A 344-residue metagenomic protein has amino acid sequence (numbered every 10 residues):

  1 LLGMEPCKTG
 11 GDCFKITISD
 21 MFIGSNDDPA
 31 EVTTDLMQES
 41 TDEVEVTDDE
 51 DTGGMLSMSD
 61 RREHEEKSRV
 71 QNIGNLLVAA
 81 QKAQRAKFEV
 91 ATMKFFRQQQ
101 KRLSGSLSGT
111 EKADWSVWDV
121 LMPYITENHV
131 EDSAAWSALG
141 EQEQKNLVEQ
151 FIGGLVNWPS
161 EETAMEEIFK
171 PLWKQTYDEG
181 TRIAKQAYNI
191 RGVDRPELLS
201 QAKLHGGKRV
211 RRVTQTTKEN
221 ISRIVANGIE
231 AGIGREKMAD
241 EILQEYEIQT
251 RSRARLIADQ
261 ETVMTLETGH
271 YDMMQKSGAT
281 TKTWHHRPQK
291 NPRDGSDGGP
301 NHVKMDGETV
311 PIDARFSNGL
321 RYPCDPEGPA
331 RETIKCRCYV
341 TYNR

Functional and structural regions predicted by a protein language model:
L1, T216, N220, I224-G228 (+4 more regions): Generic, well-ordered alpha-helical scaffold segments in large soluble proteins
L1-M4, V193, T216, I233-G234 (+4 more regions): Short coil/turn linker and secondary-structure boundary residues
L1-P29, A330-V340: Charged substrate- and nucleic-acid-binding regions of tRNA-handling and nucleotidyl-transfer enzymes, centered on
E5-T9, E245-S252: Short, basic interhelical loop/turn and adjoining N-cap of the next helix at nucleic-acid- or acidic-partner-contacting
I16-S19, Y246, L320-R321: Short secondary-structure boundary/hinge segments and terminal tails
E31-Q249, N343-R344: N-terminal leader/targeting and assembly helices and adjacent pre-domain segments
S252-R344: Acidic, glycine-rich two-metal-ion catalytic cores of nucleic acid-processing enzymes
